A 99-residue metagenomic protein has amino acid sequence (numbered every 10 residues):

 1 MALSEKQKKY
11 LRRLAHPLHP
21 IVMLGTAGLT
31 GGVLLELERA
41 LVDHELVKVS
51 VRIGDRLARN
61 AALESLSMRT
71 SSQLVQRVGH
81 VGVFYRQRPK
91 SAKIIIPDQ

Functional and structural regions predicted by a protein language model:
M1-Q99: Positively charged, polar, low-complexity stretches
